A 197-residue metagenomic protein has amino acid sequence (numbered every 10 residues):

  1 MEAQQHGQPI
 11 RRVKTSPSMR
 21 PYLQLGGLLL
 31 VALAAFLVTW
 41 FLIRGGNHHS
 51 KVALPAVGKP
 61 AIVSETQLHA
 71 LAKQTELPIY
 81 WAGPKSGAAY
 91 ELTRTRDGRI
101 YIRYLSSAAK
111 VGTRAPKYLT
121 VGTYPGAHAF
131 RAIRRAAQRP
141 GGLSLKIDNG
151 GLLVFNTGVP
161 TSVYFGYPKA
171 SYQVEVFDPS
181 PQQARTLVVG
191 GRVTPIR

Functional and structural regions predicted by a protein language model:
M1-P21: Terminal targeting segments of Actinobacterial cell-envelope proteins
G7-I10, A35, Y118: Low-complexity, intrinsically disordered short peptide segments enriched in small/polar/basic residues
P21-L25, G45: Hydrophobic alpha-helical segments, especially transmembrane helices and their immediate juxtamembrane helical caps
G26-W40: Hydrophobic membrane-insertion alpha-helices, especially the h-region of bacterial N-terminal signal peptides
F36-V57: C-terminal region of N-terminal signal peptides and the immediate post-cleavage residues of exported proteins
A56-P160: Short, solvent-exposed recognition patches
R134-R197: A short, solvent-exposed beta-edge/loop patch
